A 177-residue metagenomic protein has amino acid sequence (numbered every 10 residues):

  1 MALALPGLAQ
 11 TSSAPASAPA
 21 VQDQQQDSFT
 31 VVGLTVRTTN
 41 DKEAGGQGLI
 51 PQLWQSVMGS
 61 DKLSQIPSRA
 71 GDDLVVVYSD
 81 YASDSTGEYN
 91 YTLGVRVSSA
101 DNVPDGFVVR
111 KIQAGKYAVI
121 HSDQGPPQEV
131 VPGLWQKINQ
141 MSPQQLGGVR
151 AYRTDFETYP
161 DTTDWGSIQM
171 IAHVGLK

Functional and structural regions predicted by a protein language model:
A2-K177: A solvent-exposed interaction/effector surface
